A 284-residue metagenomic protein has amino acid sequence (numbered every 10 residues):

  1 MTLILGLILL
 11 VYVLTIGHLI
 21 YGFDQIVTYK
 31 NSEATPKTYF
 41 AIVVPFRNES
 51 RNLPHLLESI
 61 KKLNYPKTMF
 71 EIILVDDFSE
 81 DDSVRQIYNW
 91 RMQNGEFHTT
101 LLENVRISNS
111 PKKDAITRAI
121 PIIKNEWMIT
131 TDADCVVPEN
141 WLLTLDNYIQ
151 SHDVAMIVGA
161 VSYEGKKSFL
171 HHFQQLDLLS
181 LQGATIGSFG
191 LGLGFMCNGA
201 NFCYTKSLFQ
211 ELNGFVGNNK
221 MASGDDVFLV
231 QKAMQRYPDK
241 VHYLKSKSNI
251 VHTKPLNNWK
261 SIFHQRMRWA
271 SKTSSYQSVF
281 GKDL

Functional and structural regions predicted by a protein language model:
M1-P36, Q175: N-terminal membrane-anchoring/stem segments of glycan-assembly enzymes
T38-A41, E71, F228: Cell-envelope/extracellular polymer assembly enzymes that use nucleotide-activated donors
E58-M69: Short, acidic, metal-binding catalytic loop of nucleotide-sugar glycosyltransferases
E71, V84-I122: Conserved donor nucleotide-binding strand/loop of the catalytic core
D76-R85, R106, C135: A conserved acidic beta->alpha catalytic loop
D81-D82, A133-Y148: Acidic donor-binding/catalytic loop of UDP-sugar-dependent glycosyltransferases, especially processive GT2
M128: Short aromatic/hydrophobic "clamp" motif used to bind/position activated sugar donors
I149-D153, V158-Q182, Q210, G214-G281: Catalytic donor/gating beta->alpha subdomain of glycosyltransferases that bind UDP-sugars
